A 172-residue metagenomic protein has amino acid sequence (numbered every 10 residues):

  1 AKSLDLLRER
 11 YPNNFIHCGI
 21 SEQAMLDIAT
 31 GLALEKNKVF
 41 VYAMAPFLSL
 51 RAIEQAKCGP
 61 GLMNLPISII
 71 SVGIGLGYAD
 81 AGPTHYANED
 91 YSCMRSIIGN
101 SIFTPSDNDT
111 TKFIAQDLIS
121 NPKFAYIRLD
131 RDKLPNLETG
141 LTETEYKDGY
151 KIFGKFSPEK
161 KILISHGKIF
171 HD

Functional and structural regions predicted by a protein language model:
A1-R128, K133-L134, T142-K147: Thiamine diphosphate
P135-L137, H171-D172: Short acidic/glycine-rich loop or secondary-structure boundary segments that cap or lie
G140-K161: Condensing-enzyme catalytic core mediating Claisen C-C bond formation in acyl metabolism
I162-D172: Redox- and metal-dependent alpha/beta enzyme cores, enriched for Fe-S-associated oxidoreductases and cofactor-handling
